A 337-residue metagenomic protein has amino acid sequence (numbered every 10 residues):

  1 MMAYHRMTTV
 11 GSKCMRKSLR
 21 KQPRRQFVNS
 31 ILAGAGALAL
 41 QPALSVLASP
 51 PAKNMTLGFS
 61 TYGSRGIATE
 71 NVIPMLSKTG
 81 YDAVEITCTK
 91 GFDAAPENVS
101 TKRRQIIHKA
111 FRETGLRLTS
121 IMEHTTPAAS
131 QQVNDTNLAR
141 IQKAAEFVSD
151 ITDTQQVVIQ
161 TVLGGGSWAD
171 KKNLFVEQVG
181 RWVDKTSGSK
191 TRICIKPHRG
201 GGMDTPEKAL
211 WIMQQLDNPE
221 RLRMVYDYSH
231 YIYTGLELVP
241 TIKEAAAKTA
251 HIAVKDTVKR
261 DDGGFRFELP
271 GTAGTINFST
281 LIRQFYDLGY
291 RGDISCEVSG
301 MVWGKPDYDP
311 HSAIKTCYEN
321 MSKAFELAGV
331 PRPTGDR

Functional and structural regions predicted by a protein language model:
M1-C14: N-terminal amphipathic/basic-hydrophobic helices that include classical n-h-c signal peptides and signal-anchor
G11-T56, G66-D82, P206-Y226, H230-R337: Histidine-acidic metal/acid-base catalytic patches
I31-A43, E70-N71, A110-R117, P127-M224 (+2 more regions): Active-site acidic/histidine proton-transfer and metal-coordination neighborhood in alpha/beta enzyme cores
M55-T61, V84-I86, L118-E123, V157-I159 (+4 more regions): Hydrophobic faces of well-ordered beta-strands that scaffold small-molecule active sites in alpha/beta enzyme cores
S60-S64, T89, E123-T126, V162-G164 (+4 more regions): Active-site beta-loop-alpha junctions enriched in small/polar residues
T87-H108: Glycine-rich, proline-tolerant flexible connector loops at the mouths of alpha/beta enzymes
G91-A95, P127-Q131, G165-A169, Y233-T234 (+2 more regions): A short acidic, helix-capping loop that chelates divalent metal ions and anchors anionic groups
K102-E113, Q178-K185, T241, L281-Q284: Catalytic-core regions built around general acid/base machinery
